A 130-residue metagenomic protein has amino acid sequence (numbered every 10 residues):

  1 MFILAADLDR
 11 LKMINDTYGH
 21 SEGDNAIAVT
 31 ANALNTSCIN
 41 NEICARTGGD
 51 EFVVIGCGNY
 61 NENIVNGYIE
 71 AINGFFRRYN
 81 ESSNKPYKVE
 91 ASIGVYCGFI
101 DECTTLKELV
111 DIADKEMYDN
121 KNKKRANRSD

Functional and structural regions predicted by a protein language model:
M1-F2, D9-I39, A45-G49, V53-V54 (+3 more regions): Conserved long alpha-helical elements within nucleotide-processing catalytic cores of c-di-GMP signaling and class III
A5, G56, I93-C97: Sensory input modules used in signal transduction, predominantly PAS/LOV/GAF but also related non-catalytic regulatory
D16, I55-Y60, R77, G98-F99: Residue-level recognition of strand-loop junctions within catalytic nucleotide-signaling folds
H20-S21, T36, G58, R78 (+1 more regions): A short linear boundary/processing microfeature
N66-N73, R77, E81-N84, C97-S129: Catalytic-core segments of nucleotide cyclases and related cyclic-nucleotide turnover enzymes
Y87-S92: PAS and PAS-like sensory/regulatory domains
